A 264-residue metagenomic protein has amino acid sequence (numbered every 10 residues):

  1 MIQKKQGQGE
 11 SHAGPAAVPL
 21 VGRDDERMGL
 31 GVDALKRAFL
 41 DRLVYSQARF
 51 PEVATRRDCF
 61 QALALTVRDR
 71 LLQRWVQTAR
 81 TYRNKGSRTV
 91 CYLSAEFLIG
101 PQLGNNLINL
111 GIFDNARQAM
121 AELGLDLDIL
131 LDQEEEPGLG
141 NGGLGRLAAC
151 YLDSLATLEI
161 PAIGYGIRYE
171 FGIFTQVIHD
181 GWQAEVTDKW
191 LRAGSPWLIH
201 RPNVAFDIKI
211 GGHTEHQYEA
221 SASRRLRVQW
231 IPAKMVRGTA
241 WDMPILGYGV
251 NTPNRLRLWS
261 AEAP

Functional and structural regions predicted by a protein language model:
I2-P264: A conserved ligand/cofactor-binding region detector
